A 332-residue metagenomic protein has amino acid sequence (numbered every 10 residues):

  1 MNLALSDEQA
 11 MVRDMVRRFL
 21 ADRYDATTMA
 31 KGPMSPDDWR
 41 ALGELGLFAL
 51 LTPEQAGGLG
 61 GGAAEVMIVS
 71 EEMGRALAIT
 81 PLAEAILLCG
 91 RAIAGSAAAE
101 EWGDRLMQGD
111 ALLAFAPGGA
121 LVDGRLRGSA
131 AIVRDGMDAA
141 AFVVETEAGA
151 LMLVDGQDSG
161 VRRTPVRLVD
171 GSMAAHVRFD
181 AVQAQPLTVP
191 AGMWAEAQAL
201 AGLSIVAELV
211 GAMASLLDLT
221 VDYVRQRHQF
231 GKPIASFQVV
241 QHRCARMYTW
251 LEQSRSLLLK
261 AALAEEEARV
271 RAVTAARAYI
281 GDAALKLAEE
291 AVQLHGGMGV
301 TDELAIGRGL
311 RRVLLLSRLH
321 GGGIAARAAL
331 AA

Functional and structural regions predicted by a protein language model:
M1-A76, A199-A332: Alpha-helical interface subdomain recognition
A21-R162, A331-A332: Glycine-rich flavin
S96-E101, R125, Q185-V189, E266-V270: Short, glycine- and charge-enriched coil/turn segments that flank and shape catalytic ligand pockets
A130-D135, G156-P186: Flexible, small-/acidic-enriched active-site or ligand-binding loops
P190-A195: The feature captures the short pre-catalytic strand/loop hairpin that immediately precedes and shapes the active-site
